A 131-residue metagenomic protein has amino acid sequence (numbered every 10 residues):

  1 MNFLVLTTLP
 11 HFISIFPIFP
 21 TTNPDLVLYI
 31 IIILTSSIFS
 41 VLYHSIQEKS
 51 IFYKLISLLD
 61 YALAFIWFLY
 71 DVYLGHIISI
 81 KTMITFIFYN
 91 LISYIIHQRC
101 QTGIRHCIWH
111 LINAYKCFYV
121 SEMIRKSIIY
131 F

Functional and structural regions predicted by a protein language model:
M1-F131: Early transmembrane hairpin module of multi-pass membrane proteins
